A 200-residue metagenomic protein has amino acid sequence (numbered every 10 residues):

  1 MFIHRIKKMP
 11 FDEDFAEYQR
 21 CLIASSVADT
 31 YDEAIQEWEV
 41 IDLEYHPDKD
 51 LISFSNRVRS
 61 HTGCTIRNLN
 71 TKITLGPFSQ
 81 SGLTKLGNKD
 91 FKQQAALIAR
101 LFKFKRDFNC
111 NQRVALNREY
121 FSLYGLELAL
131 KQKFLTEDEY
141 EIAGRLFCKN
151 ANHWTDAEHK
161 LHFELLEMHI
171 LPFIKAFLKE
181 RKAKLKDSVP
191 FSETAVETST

Functional and structural regions predicted by a protein language model:
M1-T65, N70-L75, Q80-T200: Extended, alpha-helix-rich binding/interface surfaces that flank or overlap catalytic cores and mediate recognition
